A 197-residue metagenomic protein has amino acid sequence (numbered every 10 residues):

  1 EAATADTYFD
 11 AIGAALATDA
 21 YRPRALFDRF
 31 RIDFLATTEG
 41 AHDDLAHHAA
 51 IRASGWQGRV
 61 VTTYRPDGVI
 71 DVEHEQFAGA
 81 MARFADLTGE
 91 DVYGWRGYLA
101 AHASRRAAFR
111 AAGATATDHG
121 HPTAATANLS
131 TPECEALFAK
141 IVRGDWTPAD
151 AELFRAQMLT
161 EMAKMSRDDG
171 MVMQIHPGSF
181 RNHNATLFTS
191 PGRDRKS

Functional and structural regions predicted by a protein language model:
E1-D169: Metal-cofactor-binding active-site regions of metalloenzymes
A127-L129, H183-G192: Histidine/acidic-residue-rich catalytic or RNA/ligand-binding cores of hydrolases and nuclease-related proteins
V172-N182: Histidine-centered catalytic micro-motifs
S197: Conserved small/polar residues in nucleotide/adenosyl-binding loops
